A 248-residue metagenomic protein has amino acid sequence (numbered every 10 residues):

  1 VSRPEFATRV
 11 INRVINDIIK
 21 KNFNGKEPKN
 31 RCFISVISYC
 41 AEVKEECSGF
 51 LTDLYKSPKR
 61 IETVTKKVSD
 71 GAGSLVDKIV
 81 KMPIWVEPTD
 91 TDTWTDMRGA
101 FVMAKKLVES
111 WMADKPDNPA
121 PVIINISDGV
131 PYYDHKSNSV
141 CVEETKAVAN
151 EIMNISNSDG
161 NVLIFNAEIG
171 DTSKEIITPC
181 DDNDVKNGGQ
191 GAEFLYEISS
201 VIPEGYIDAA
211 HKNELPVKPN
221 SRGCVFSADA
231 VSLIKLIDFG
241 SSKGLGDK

Functional and structural regions predicted by a protein language model:
V1-K248: Acidic, low-complexity intrinsically disordered regions
